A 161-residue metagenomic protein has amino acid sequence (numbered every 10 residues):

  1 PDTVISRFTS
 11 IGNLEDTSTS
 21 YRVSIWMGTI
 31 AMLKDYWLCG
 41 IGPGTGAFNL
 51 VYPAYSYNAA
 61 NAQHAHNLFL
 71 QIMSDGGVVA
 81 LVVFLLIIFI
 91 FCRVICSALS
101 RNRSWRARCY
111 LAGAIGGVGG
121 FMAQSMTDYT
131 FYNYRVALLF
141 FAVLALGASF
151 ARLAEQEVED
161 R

Functional and structural regions predicted by a protein language model:
P1-T19, M27-D35, P43: A membrane-periplasm/extracellular boundary helix in multi-pass inner-membrane enzymes that assemble envelope glycans
V4, T9, I90-R103, F131 (+1 more regions): Juxtamembrane transmembrane-helix termini
Y21-A31, C39-S56, L68: Glycine- and aromatic-enriched periplasmic loops at the membrane-periplasm interface of multi-pass inner-membrane
N49-A59, F150, A154-Q156: Catalytic lumenal/periplasmic loop and adjoining terminal transmembrane helix of membrane glycan-assembly enzymes
A59-A80: Individual transmembrane alpha-helix segments
G76-G119: Hydrophobic transmembrane alpha-helices and their immediate junctions
L111-R161: Transmembrane alpha-helices of multi-pass inner-membrane enzymes
